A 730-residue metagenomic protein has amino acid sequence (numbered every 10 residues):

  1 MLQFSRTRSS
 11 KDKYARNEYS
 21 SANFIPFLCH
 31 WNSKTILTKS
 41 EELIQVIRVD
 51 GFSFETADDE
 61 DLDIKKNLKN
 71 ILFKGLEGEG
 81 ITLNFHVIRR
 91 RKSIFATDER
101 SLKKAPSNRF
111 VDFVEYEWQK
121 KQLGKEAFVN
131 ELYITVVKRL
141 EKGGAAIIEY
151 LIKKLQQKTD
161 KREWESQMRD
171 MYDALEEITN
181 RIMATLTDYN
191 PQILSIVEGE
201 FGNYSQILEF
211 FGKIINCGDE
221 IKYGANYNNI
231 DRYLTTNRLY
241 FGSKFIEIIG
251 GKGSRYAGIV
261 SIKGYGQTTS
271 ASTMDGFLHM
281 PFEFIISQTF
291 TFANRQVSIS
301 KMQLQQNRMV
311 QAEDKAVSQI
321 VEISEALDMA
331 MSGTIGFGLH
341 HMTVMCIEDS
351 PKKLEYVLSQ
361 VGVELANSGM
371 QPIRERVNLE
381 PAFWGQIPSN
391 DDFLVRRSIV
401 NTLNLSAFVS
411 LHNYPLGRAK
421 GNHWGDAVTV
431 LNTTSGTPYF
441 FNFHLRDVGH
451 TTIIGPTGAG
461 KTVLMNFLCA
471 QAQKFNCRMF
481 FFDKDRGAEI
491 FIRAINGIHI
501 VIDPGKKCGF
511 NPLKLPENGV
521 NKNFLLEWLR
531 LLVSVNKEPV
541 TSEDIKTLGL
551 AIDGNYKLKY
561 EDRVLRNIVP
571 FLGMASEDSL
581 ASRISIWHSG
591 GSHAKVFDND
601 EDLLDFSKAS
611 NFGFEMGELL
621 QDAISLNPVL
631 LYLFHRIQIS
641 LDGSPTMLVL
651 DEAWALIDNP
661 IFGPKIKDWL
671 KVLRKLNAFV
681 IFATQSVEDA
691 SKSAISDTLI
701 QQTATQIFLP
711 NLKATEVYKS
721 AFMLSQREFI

Functional and structural regions predicted by a protein language model:
M1-L416: Extended, folded cores of ATP/NTP-driven motor/assembly subunits in large transport and secretion machines
L43, N130-L132, R478, S610 (+1 more regions): The start of beta-strands in P-loop NTPase/AAA+ ATPase cores
F52, D59-E77, M370-Q371, P381-Y439 (+5 more regions): P-loop NTPase motor domains
L445, T457: The conserved Walker
I453: Hydrophobic anchor at the beta1->P-loop junction of P-loop NTPases
A459-N511: Walker A/P-loop NTP-binding active-site region of P-loop NTPases, recognizing the glycine-rich GxxxxGKT/S
D485, A683-V687, P710-L712: A short beta-strand-to-loop transition that corresponds to the Sensor-1 phosphate-sensing loop of AAA+ P-loop ATPases
N496-I500, I695-F708: A short helix-turn-beta junction within AAA+ P-loop NTPase domains corresponding to the substrate/partner-engaging
